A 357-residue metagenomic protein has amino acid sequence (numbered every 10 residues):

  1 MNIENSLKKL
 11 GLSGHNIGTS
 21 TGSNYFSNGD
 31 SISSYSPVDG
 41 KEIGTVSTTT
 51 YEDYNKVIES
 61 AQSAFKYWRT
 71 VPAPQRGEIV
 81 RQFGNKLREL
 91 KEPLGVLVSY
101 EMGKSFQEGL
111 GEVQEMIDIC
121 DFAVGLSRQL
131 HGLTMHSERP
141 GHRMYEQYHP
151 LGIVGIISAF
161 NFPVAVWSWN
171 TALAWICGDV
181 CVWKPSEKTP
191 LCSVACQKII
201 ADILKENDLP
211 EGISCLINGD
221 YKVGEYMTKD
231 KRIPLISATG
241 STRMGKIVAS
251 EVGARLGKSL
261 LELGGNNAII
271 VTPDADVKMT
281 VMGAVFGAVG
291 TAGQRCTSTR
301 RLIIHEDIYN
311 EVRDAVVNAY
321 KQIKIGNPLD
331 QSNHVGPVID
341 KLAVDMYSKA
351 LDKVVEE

Functional and structural regions predicted by a protein language model:
M1-T45, E78, Q82, G132-S158 (+1 more regions): Terminal low-complexity tails and localization/encapsulation signals of metabolic enzymes
G40, R76, V98, C120 (+7 more regions): Residue-level signal for inorganic ion chemistry
I43-L130, G141: Glycine-rich loop-to-alpha-helix module at the N-terminal edge of alpha/beta enzyme cores
Q82-P93, A195, I199-N207, V281 (+4 more regions): Generic non-transmembrane alpha-helical segments
L97-S105, M135-P140, G219, D330-G336: Short linear capping/connector segments at secondary-structure termini
D121-H136, Q322-G326, E356: Proline-centered turn/helix-capping motifs that create local helix->coil transitions or kinks
G132-M279: Rossmann-like NAD(P) dinucleotide-binding subdomain of oxidoreductase/dehydrogenase enzymes
R243-E357: ALDH superfamily catalytic-core signature
